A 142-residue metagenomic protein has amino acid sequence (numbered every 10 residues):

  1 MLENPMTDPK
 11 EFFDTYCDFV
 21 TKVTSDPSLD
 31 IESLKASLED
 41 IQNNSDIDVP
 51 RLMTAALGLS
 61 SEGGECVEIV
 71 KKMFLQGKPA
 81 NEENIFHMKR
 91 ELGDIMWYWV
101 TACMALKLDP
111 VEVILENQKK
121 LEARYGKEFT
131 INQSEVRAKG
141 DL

Functional and structural regions predicted by a protein language model:
M1-L92, M96-L142: Flexible "arm" and connector segments at domain edges
